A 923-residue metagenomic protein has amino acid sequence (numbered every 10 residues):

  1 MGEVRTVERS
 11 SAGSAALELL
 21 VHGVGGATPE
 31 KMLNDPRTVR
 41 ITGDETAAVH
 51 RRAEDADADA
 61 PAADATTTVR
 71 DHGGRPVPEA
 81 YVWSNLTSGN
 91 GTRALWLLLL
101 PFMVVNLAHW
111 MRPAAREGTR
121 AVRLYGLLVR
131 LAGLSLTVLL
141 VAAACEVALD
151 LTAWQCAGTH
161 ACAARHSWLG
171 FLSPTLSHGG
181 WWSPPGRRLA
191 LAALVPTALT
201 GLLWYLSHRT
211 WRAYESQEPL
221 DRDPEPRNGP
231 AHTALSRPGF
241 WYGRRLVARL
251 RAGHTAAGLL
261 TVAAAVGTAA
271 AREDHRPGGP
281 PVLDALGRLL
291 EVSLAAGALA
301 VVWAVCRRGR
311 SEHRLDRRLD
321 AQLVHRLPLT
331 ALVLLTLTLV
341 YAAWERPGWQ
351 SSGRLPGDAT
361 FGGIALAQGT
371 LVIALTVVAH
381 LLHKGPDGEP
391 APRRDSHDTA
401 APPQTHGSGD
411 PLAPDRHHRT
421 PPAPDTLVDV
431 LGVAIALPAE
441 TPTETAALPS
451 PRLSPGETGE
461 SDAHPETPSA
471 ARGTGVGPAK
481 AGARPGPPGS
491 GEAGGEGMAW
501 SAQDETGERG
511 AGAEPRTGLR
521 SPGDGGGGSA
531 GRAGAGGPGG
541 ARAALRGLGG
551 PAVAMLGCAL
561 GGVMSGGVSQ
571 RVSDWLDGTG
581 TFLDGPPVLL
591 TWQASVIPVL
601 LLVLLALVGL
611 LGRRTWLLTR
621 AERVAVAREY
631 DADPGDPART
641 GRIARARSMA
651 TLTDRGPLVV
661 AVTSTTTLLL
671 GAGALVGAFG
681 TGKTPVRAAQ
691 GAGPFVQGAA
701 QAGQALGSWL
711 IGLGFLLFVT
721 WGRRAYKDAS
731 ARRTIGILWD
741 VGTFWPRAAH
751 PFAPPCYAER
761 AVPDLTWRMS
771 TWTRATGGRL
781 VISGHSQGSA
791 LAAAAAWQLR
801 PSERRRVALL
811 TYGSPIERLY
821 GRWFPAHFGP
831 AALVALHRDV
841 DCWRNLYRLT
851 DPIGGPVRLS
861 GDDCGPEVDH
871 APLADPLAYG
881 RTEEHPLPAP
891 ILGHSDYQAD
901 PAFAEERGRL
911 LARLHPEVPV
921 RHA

Functional and structural regions predicted by a protein language model:
M1-P438, R516-G518, G523-P754, P763 (+4 more regions): N-terminal membrane-targeting/anchoring modules of bacterial envelope and secretion proteins
A400-D425, A436-G525, S529: Long, intrinsically disordered, low-complexity tracts enriched in Ser/Thr with interspersed Pro and often acidic
D728-P763, S814-A923: Lipolytic serine-hydrolase domain surface
T766-T776: Conserved acidic catalytic loop of the alpha/beta-hydrolase fold
T776-R779, R805: Short coil/turn segments at beta-strand junctions that form active-site/ligand-binding loops
S783-A792: Gly/Ala-rich beta-loop-alpha elbow adjacent to hydrolase catalytic centers
A794-Q798: Active-site signature of alpha/beta-hydrolase-fold catalytic machinery across serine- and Asp/Cys-nucleophile hydrolases
